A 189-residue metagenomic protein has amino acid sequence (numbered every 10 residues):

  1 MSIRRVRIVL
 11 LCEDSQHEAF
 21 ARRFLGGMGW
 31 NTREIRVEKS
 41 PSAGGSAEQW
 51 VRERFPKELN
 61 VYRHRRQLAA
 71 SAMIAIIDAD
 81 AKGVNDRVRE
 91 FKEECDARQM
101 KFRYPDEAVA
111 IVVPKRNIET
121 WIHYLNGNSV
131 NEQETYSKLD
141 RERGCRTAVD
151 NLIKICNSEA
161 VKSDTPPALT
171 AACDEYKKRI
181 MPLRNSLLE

Functional and structural regions predicted by a protein language model:
M1-R7, Q16-P41, R54-E189: C-terminal accessory helical subdomains adjacent to catalytic cores in phosphodiester- and nucleotide-handling enzymes
L10: Conserved SAM-binding loop
E13: Phosphate-binding/switch region of NTP-binding enzymes
A43-E53: Eukaryotic endosomal/vacuolar membrane-trafficking regulators centered on PX-domain-mediated PI3P pathways
